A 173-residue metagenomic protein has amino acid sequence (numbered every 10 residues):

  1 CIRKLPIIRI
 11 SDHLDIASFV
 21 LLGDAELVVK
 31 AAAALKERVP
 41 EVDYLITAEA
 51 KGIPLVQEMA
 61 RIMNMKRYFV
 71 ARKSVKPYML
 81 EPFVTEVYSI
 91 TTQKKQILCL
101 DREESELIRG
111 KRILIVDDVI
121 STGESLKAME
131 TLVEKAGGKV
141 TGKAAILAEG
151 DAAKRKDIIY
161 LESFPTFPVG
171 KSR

Functional and structural regions predicted by a protein language model:
C1-V42: Active-site-facing substrate-recognition patch
V42-E49: Short glycine-rich phosphate-binding loop at a beta-alpha junction
D43, K111, T141: Conserved acidic residues
E49-L55, T122: Gly/Ser/Thr-rich loops at beta-strand to alpha-helix junctions that form or flank small-molecule/cofactor-binding
L55-M63, E130: Short Gly/Thr/Asp-enriched flexible loops that form oxyanion-binding sites at enzyme active sites
M63-N64, T85-I90, I159-E162: Short, hinge-like loop/turn segments at secondary-structure boundaries
Y68-I113: Short, glycine/charge-rich flexible loops or terminal/linker lids adjacent to PRPP-binding catalytic cores
K127-R173: PRPP-dependent phosphoribosyltransferase catalytic core
